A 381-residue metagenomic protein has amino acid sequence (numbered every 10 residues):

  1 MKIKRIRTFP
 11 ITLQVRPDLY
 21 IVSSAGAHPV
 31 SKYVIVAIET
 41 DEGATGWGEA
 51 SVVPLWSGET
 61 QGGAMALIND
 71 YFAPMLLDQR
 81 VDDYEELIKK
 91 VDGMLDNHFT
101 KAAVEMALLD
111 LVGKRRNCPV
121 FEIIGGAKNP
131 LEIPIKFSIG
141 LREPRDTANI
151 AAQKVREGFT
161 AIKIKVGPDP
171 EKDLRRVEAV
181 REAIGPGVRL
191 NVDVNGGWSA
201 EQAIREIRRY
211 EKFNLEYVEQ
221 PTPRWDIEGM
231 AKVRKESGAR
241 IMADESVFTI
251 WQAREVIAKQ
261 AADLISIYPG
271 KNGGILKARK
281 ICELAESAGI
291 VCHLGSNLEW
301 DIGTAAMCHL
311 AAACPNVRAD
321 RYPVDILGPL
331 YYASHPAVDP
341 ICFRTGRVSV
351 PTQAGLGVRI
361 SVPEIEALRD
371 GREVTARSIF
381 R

Functional and structural regions predicted by a protein language model:
M1-T45, A50-L55, P329-S334: Structured beta-strand/loop patches that form or line metal/cofactor-binding pockets in enzymes
I3, V36, G43, F72 (+10 more regions): Conserved, mostly hydrophobic/aromatic
R5-I6, E39-R115: Metal- or metallocofactor-binding catalytic centers and their adjacent structured scaffolds across diverse enzyme
G46-G48, I133-I139, I162-I164, V188-V194 (+5 more regions): Hydrophobic faces of well-ordered beta-strands that scaffold small-molecule active sites in alpha/beta enzyme cores
P74, R208, N214, W225-M242 (+2 more regions): Shared catalytic-loop signature of beta/alpha-barrel
L95, E105-G140: Glycine-rich, aromatic-flanked loop segments that form ligand/cofactor-binding clefts across common enzyme folds
G125-S237: Metal-dependent enolase-superfamily TIM-barrel catalytic cores that perform enediolate-based chemistry
Y331-R381: C-terminal extensions of enzymes
